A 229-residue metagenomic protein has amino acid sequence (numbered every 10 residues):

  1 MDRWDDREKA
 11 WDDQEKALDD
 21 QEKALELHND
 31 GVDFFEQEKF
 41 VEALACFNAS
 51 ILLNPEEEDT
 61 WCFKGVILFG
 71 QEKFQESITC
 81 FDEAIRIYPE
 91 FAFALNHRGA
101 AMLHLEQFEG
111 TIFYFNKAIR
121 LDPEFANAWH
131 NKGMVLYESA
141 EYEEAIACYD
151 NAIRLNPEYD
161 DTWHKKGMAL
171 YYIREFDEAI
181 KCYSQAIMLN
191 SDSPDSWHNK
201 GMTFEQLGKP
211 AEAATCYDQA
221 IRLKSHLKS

Functional and structural regions predicted by a protein language model:
M1-E26: TPR-adjacent "capping" and linker segments in tetratricopeptide-repeat scaffold/adaptor proteins
H28-E36, D59-G70, F93-H104, N127-E138 (+2 more regions): Conserved alpha-helical positions within TPR/SEL1-like repeat arrays
S50, E83-A84, K117-A118, N151-A152 (+2 more regions): Canonical positions in the second alpha-helix
